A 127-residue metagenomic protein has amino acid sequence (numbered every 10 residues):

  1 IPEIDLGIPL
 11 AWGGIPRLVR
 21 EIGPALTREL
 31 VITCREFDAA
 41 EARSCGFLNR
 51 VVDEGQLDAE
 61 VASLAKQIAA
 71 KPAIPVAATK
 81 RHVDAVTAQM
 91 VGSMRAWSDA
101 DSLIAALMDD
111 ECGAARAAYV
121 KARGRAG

Functional and structural regions predicted by a protein language model:
I1-I74: Crotonase-fold acyl-CoA enzyme core
C34-A40, A59, S63-G127: C-terminal alpha-helix plus adjacent terminal tail
